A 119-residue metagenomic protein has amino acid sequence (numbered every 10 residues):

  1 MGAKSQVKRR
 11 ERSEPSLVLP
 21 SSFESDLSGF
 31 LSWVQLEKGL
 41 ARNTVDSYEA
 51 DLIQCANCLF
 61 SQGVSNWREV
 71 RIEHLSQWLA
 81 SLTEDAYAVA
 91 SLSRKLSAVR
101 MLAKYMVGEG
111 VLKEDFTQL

Functional and structural regions predicted by a protein language model:
A3-L17, S28-N43, E49-L119: N-terminal core-binding DNA-recognition domain of tyrosine recombinases/integrases
F23-S25: Short, 15-30-residue, compositionally biased linear elements with alpha-helical propensity or flexible coil
